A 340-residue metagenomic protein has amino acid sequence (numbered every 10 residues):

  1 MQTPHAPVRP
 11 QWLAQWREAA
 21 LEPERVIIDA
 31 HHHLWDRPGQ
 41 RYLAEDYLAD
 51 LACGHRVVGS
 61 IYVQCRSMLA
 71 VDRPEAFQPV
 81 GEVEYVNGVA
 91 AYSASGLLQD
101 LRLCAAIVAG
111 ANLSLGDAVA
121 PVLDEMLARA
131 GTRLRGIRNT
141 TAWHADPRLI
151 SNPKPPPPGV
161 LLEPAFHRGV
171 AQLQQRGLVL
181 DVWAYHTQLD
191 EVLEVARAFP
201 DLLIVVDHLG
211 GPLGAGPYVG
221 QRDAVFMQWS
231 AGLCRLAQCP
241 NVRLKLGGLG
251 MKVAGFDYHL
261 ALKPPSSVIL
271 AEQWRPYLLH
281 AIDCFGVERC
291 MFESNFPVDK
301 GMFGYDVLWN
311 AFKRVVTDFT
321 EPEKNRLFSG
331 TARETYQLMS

Functional and structural regions predicted by a protein language model:
M1-V26, Y42-D50, V58-G59, P276-M291 (+1 more regions): Mid-to-C-terminal alpha-helical segments outside catalytic/metal-binding sites
Q2-W12, P74-Q188, E194-R197, G210 (+2 more regions): Active-site gating/metal-coordination segments in enzymes
T3-P4, P155-M291, T320: Catalytic pocket-lining loop regions of alpha/beta-barrel enzymes, especially the amidohydrolase/enolase/GH5 lineages
V26-R37, V206-L209: Histidine-centered catalytic micro-motifs
H31, S60, V86, I107 (+7 more regions): Conserved, mostly hydrophobic/aromatic
W35-R37, S67-V71, W143-D146, T187-E191 (+3 more regions): Active-site environment of divalent metal-dependent phosphoester hydrolases
R37-R102: Alpha-helical scaffold segments that flank or form the walls of functional sites
I61-M68, R138-W143, V206-L209, L246-G250: Short loop/turn segments at strand-loop or loop-helix junctions that form parts of catalytic or ligand-binding pockets
